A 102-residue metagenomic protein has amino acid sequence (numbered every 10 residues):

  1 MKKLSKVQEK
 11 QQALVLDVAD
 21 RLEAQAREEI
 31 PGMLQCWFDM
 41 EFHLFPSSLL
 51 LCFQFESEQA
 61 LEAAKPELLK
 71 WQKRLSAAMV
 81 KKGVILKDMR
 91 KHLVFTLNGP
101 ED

Functional and structural regions predicted by a protein language model:
M1-R21: N-terminal presequence-like segments and adjacent domain-start helices
K2, K6, E29, F45: Extracytoplasmic glycan-interaction modules
L14-R21, K70, R74-A78: Long, highly charged amphipathic alpha-helices
L16-D17, E28, E58, L68: N-terminal targeting leaders
E23-Q35, K82-D88: Short secondary-structure junctions
I30-E56, V94: Short edge beta-strands and adjacent turn/loop segments
L50-L69: A short interface-forming secondary-structure element
S76-D102: A short amphipathic beta-strand at an alpha->beta junction
